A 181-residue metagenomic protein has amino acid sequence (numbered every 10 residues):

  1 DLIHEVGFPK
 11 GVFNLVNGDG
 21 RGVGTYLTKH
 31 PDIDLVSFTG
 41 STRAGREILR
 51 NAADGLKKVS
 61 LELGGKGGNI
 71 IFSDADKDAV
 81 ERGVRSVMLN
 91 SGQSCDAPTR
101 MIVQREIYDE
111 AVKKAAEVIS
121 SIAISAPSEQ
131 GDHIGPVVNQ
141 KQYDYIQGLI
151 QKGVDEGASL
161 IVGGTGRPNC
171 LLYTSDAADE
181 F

Functional and structural regions predicted by a protein language model:
D1-G24: PLP-dependent aminotransferase-like
K29-H30, L35, S41-S175: ALDH superfamily catalytic-core signature
D176-F181: A short, hydrophobic C-terminal helix/tail in secreted or cell-surface proteins
